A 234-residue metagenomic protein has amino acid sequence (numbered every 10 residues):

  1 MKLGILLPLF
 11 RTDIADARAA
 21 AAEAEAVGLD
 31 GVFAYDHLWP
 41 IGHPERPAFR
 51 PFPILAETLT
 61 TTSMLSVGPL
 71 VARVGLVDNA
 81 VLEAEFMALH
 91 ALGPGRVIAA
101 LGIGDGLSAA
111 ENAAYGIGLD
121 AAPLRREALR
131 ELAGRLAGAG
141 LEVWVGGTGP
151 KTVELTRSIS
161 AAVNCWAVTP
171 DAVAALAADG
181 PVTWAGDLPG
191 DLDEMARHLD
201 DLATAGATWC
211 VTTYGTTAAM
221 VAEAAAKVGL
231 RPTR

Functional and structural regions predicted by a protein language model:
M1-R234: Active-site-adjacent structural elements that line small-molecule/cofactor binding pockets in enzymes
